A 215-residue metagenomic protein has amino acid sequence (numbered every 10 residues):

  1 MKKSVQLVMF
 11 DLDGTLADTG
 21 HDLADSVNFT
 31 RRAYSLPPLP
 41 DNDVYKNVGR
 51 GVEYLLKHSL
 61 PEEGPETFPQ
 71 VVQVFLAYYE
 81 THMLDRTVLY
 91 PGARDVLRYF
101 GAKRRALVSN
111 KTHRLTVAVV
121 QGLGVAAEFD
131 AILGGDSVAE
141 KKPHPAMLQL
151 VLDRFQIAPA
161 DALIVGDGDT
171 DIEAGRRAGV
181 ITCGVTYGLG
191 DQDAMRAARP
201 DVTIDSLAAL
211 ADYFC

Functional and structural regions predicted by a protein language model:
M1-K46: Active-site neighborhood of HAD-like aspartate-dependent phosphohydrolases
M1-Q6, N42, V117-C215: Asp-based, Mg2+/Mn2+-dependent phosphohydrolase catalytic module
S4, T81-L107, H113-V117, P145: Short, acidic loop-to-helix structural element flanking the phosphoryl-transfer center in phosphate-processing enzymes
D22-D25, G51, D95, R114-L115 (+3 more regions): Short alpha-helical
T30-R31, G51-P65, V119, V151-L152: Helix-loop "lid/cap" segments that line or gate small-molecule binding pockets
Y34-Y54, P61, E140: N-terminal polybasic phosphate/anion-binding patch
K57-D95: Metal-dependent phosphoesterase signature
